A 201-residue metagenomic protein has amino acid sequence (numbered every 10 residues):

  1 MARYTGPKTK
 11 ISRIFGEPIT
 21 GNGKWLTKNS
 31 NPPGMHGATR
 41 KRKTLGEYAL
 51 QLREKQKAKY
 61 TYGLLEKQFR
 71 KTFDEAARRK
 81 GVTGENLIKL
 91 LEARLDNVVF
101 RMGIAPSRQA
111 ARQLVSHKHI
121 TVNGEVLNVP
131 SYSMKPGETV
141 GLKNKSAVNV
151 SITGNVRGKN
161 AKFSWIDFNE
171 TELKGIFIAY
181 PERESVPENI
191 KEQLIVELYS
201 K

Functional and structural regions predicted by a protein language model:
M1-M102, V129-K201: Ferredoxin-like alpha/beta domains used as RNA- or RNAP-binding modules
A105-R108: Beta-rich strand-turn-strand
L114-V115, M134: Short, well-ordered loop/turn sites that connect or cap secondary structure elements
K118-T121, V126-N128: Glycine- and Gly-Pro-enriched alpha-helical subdomains that act as flexible, kink-prone "lid/hinge" or packing modules
